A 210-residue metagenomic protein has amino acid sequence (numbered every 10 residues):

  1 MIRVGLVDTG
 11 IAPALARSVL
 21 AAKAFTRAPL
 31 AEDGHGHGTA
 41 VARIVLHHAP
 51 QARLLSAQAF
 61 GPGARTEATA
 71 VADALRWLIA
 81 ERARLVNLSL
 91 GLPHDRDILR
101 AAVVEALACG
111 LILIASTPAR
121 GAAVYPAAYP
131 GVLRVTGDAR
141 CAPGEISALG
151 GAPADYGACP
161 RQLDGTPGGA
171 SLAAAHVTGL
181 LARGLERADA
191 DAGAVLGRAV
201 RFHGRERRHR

Functional and structural regions predicted by a protein language model:
M1, T66-N87, R96-L111, G121-R134 (+1 more regions): Mature extracellular/periplasmic domains of secretome proteins
M1-H48, A52, T136, L163 (+2 more regions): Active-site core segment of subtilase-fold serine proteases
V4-G10, A122-E186: Extracellular S/T/G-rich loop segment that most often corresponds to the catalytic His/Ser-adjacent loop
I11-A12, G91-P93, A119: Short glycine-rich anion-binding loops that position phosphate/pyrophosphate groups of nucleotides and phosphorylated
A28-L92, R187, V200-R207: Subtilisin-like peptidase catalytic core
P50, C109, G131, A188-D189: Proline-centered flexible-loop/turn and helix-kink motifs
L113-T117: Short beta-strand elements of ligand-binding domains
L185-R198: Short, charged, surface-exposed loops that flank catalytic or proteolytic processing sites
